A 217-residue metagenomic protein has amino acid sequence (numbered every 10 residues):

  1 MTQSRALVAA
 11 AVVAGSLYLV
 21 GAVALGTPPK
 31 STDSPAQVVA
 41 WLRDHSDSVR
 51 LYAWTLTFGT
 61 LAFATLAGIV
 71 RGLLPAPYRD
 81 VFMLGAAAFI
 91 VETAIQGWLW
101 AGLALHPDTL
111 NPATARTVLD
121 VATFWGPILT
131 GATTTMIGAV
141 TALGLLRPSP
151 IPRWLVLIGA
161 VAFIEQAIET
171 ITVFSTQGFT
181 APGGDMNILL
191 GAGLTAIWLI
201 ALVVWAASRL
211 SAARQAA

Functional and structural regions predicted by a protein language model:
M1-A217: Hydrophobic, aromatic-enriched alpha-helical segments typical of multi-pass transmembrane helices
